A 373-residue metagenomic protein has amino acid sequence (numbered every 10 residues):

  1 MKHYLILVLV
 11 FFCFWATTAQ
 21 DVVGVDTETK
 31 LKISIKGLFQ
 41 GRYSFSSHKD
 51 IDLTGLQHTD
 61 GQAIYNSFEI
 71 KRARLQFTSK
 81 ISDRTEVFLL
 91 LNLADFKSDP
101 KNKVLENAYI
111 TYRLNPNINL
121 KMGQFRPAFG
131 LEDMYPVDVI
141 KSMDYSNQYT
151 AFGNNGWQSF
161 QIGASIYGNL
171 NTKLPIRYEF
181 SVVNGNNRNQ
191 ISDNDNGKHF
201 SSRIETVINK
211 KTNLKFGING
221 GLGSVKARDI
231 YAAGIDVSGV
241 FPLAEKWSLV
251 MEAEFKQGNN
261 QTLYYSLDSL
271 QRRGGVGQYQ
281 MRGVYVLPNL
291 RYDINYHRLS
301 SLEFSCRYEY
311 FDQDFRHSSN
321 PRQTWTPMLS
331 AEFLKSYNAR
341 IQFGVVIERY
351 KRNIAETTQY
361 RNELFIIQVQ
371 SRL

Functional and structural regions predicted by a protein language model:
M1-V22: Bacterial Sec-dependent N-terminal signal peptides
Q20, G55-G61, Y145-T150, N186-N187 (+4 more regions): Extracytoplasmic loops and strand-loop junctions of Gram-negative outer membrane beta-barrel proteins
G24-H48, Q62-R188, N196-K198, E205-N213 (+2 more regions): Outer membrane beta-barrel
R42-H48, N92-S98, F129, V183-Q190 (+6 more regions): Sequence/structural signature of outer-membrane beta-barrel proteins
T54, K211-D314, Q323-W325: Detector for outer-membrane/organellar transmembrane beta-barrel domains, recognizing the amphipathic beta-strand
Q62-S67, K97-L105, N154-G156, S192-G197 (+4 more regions): Replace "Gram-negative outer membrane beta-barrel proteins" with "bacterial and organellar outer membrane beta-barrel
I204, Y360-L373: Outer-membrane beta-barrel "beta-signal"
M328-N362: Internal helix-turn-beta structural module
